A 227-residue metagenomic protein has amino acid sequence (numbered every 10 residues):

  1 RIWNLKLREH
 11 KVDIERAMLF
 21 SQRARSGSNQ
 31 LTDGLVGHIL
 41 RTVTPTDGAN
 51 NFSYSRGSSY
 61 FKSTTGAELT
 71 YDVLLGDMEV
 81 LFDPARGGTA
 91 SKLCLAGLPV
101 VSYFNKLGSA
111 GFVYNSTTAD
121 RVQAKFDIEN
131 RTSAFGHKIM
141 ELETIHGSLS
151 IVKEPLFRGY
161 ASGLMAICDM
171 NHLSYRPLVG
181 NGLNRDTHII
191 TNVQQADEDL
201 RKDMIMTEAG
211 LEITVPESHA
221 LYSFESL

Functional and structural regions predicted by a protein language model:
R1-L227: Core alpha/beta structural scaffold of self-assembling particle/tube/pore-forming proteins
